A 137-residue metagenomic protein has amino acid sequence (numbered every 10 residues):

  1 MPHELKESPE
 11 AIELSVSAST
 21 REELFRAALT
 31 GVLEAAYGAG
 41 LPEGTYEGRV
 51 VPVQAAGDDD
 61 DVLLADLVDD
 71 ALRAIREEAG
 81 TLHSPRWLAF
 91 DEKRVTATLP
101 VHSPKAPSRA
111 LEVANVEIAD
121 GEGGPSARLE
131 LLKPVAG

Functional and structural regions predicted by a protein language model:
M1-G137: Intrinsically disordered, low-complexity regions
